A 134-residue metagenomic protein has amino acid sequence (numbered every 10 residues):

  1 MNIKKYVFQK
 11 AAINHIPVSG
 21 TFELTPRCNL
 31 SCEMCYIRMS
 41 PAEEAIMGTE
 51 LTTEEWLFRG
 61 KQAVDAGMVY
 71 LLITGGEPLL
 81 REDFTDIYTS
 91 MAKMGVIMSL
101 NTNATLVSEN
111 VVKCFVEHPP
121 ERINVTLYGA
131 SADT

Functional and structural regions predicted by a protein language model:
M1-H15: Radical SAM enzyme core and accessory elements
Y6, C28, E43-A45, L71-I73 (+1 more regions): A short, structure-level motif marking secondary-structure boundaries and short turns
Y6, G20, C32-Y36, Q62-D65 (+1 more regions): Short amphipathic alpha-helical segments, especially helix-boundary/capping motifs
I13-L51: Canonical Radical SAM [4Fe-4S] cluster-binding loop centered on the CxxxCxxC motif and its immediate flanking residues
E50-I73, R81-T134: Radical SAM/AdoMet-radical enzyme domain recognition
